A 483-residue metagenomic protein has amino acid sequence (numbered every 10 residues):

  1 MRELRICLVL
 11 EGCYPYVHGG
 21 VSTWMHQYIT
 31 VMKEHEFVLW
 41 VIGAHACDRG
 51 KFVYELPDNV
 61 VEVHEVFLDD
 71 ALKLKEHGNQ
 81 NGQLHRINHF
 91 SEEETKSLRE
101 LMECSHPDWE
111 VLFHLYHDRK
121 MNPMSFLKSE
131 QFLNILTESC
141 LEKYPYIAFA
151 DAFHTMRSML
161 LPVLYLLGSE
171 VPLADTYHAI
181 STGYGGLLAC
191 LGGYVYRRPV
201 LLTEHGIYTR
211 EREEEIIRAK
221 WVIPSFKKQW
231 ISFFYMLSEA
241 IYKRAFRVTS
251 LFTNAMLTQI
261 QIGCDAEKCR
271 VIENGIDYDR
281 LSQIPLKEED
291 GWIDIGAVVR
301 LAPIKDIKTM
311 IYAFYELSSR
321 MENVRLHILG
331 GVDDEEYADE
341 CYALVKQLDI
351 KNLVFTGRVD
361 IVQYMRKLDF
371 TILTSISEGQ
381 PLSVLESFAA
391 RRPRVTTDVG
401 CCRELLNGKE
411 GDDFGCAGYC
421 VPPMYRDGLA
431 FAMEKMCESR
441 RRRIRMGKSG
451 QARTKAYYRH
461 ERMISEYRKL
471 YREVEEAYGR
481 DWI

Functional and structural regions predicted by a protein language model:
G193, G428, K435, R442-Y457 (+1 more regions): A short, well-ordered alpha-helix in the C-terminal region of glycosyltransferases
N254, G275: Carbohydrate-associated surface elements
R280, P285-E316, H327: Conserved donor-binding/catalytic core segment of Leloir-type glycosyltransferases
R325-E340: Glycosyltransferase donor-sugar binding loop
A338-R358: Nucleotide-activated donor-binding/catalytic signature segment of Leloir-type glycosyltransferases, i.e., the conserved
I376: Aromatic "clamp/platform" in nucleotide-sugar-dependent glycosyltransferases that forms part of the donor/acceptor
P393-T396, G400-N407: Short hydrophobic beta-strand element within catalytic cores of glycosyltransferases and related nucleotide-activated
R403-E434, R441-R442: Change "using UDP/GDP/dTDP sugars" to "using nucleotide sugars
